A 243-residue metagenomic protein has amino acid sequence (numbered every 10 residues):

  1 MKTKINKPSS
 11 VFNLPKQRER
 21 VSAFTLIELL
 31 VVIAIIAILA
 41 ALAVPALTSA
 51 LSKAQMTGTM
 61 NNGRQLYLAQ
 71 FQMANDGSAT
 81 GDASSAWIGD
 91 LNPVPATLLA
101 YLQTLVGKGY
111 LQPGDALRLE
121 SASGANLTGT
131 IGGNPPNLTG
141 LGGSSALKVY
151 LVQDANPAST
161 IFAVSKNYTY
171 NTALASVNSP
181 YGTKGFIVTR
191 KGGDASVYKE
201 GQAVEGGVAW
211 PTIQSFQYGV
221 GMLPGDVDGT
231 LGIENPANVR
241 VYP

Functional and structural regions predicted by a protein language model:
M1-F24: N-terminal leader/signal peptides at the extreme start of proteins
E19-L51: N-terminal single-pass transmembrane signal-anchor helix
A41, P45-L99: Conserved hydrophobic/amphipathic alpha-helical signal-anchor segments
Q65, A116-S121, F162-A163, I187-T189 (+1 more regions): Structural recognition of the beta-strand scaffold that forms the well-ordered cores of secreted hydrolase catalytic
T97-Q103, P136-Q153, K166-T169, S176 (+2 more regions): A Trp-anchored, charged/polar loop motif used as the substrate-binding/catalytic surface of acyl/ester-handling
G107-N171: Acidic, glycine-rich loop-and-strand cores that form catalytic or ligand-binding grooves in diverse globular domains
T169-P243: C-terminal accessory segments of extracellular proteins
